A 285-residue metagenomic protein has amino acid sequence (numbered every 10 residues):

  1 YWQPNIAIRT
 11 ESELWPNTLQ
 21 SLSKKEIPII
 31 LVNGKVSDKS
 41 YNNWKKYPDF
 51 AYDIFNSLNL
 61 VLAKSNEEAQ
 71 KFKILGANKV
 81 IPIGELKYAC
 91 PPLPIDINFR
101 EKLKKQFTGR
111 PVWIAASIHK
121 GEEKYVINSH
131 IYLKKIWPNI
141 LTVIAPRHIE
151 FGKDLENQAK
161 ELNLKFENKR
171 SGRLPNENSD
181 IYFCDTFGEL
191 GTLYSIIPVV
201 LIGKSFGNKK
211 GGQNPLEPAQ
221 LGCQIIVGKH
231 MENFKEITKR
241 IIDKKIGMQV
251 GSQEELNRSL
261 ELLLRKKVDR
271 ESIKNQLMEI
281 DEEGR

Functional and structural regions predicted by a protein language model:
Y1-R285: Nucleotide-activated sugar donor-binding and catalytic core shared by glycosyltransferases and related lipid-linked
